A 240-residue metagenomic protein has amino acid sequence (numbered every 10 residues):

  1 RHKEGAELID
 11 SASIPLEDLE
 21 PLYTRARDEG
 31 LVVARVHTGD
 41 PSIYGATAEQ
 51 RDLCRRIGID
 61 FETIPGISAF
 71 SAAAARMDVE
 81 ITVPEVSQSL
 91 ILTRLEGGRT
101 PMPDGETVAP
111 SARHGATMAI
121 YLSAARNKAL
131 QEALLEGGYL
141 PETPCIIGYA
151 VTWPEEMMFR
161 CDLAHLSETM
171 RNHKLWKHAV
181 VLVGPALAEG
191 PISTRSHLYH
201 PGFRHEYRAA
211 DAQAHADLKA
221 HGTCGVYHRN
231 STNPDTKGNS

Functional and structural regions predicted by a protein language model:
R1-H2, R76, A133: Residue-level signal for well-ordered alpha-helical positions
R1-I67, A72, S167: Class I S-adenosyl-L-methionine
G5, D18, E29-V33, S89 (+1 more regions): A contiguous loop/helix-start segment that scaffolds small-molecule binding in enzyme catalytic cores
A6-A12, G58-E62, I81-Q88, G138-I147: Short hydrophobic/aromatic-enriched beta-strand-loop microsegments
S11-S13, R94-L95, A150: Active-site donor-binding loop signature of nucleotide-sugar glycosyltransferases
D40-H114, M157-R160, Y227, N239: Class I SAM-dependent methyltransferase SAM-binding "motif I" and its flanking Rossmann-like core
